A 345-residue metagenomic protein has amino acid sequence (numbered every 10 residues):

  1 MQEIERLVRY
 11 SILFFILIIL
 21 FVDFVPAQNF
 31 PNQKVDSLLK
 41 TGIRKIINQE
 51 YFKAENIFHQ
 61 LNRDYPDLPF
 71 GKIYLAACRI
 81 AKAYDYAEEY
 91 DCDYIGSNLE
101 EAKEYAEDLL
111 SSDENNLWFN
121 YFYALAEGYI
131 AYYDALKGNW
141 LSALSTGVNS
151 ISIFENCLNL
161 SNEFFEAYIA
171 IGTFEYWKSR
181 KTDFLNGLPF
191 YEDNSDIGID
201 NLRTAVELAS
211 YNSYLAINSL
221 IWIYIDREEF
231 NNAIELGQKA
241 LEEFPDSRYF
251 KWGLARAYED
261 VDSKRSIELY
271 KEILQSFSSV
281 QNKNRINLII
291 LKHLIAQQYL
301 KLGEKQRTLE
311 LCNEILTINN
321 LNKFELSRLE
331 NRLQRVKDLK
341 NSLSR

Functional and structural regions predicted by a protein language model:
Q33-S37, K45-I57, L75-E163, Y168-Y211 (+3 more regions): Short coil/linker segments at helix-helix boundaries
D64, S112, L160, L208-A209 (+3 more regions): Structural marker of alpha-solenoid helical repeat scaffolds
L68, N116, F164, N212-S213 (+3 more regions): Residue-level recognition of tetratricopeptide repeat
A81-D91, S179-F184, S263-E268, Q298-E304 (+1 more regions): Alpha-helical linker/edge segments of TPR/alpha-solenoid repeat scaffolds and analogous pre-/post-domain helices
F190-N194, L274-Q275, Q306-L321: TPR/TPR-like (Sel1-like) alpha-helical repeat modules
E192-D200, E228-E235, S263-E268: Structural signature of tandem alpha-helical TPR/SEL1-like repeats, specifically the intra-repeat loop/turn
